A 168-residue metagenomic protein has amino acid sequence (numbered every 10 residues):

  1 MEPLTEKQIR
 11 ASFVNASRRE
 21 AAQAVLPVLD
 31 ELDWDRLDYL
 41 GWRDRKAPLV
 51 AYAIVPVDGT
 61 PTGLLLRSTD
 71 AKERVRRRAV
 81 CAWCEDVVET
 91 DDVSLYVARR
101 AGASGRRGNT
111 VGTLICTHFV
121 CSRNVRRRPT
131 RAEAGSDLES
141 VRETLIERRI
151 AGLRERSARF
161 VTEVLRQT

Functional and structural regions predicted by a protein language model:
M1-G63: Charge-rich, low-complexity N-terminal segments
P56-D70, Y96-G102: Short Cys/His-rich Zn2+-coordinating modules
L66-R77, R106-T110: Short, flexible, mixed-charge glycine/proline-rich loop motifs that serve as phosphate/nucleic-acid-contacting
C81-C84, C116: Short cysteine-rich clusters marking metal-coordination/redox-active sites
T90-D91, S122, R127: Short, non-ligating residues that shape and space the ligands of small metal-coordination modules and catalytic
V97-T113: Short linker/helix segments within small regulatory modules
L114-V120: Cysteine-rich micro-motifs
R126-E163: Polybasic, low-complexity binding patches
